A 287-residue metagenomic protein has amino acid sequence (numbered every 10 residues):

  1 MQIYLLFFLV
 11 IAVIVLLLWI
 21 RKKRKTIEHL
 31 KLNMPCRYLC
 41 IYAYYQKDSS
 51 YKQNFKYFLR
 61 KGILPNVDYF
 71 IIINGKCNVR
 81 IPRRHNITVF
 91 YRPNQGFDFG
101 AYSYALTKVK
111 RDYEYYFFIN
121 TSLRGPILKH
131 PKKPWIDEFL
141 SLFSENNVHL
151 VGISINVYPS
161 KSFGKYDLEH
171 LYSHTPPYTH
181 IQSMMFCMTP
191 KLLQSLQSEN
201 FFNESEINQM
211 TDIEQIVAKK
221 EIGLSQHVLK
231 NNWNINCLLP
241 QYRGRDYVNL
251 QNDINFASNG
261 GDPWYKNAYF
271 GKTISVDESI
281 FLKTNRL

Functional and structural regions predicted by a protein language model:
Y4-L287: ER/Golgi luminal nucleotide-sugar-dependent glycosyltransferases, focusing on the catalytic module
